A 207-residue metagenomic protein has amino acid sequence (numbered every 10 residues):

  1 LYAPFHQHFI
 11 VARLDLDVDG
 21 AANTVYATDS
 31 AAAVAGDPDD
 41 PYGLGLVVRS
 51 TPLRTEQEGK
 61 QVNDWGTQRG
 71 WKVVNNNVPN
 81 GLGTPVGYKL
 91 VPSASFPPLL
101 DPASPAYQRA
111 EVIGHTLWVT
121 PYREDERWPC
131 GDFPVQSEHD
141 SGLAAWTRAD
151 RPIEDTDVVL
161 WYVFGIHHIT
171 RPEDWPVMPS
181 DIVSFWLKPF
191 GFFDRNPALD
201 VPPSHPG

Functional and structural regions predicted by a protein language model:
L1-G207: Extended effector regions of multi-domain proteins
